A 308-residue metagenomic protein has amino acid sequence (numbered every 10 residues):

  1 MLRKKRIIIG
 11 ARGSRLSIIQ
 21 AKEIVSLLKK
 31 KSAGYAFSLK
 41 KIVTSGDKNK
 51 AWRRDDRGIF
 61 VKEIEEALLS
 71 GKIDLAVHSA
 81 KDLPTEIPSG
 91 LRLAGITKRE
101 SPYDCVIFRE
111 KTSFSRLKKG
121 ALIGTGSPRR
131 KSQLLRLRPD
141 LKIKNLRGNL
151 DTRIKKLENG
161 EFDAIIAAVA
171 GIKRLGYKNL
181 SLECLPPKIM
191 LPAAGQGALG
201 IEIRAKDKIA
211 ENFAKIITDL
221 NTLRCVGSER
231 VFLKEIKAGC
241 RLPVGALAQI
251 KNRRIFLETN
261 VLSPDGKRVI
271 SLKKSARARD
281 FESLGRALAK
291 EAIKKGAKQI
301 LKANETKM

Functional and structural regions predicted by a protein language model:
L2-S45, N49-D55, K131, R136-M308: Small-molecule-sensing regulatory modules
I8-G10, A76, A94, G124 (+1 more regions): Short, well-ordered beta-strand segments
V43, F60-V61, H78-L83, A167-I172: Beta->alpha turn/N-cap motifs
A51-L75: Short, structured active-site "lid" loops
E66, F114-S115, K155: Alpha-helical segments flanking ligand/cofactor-binding loops in enzyme cores
I73-V77, D163-A164: Short, Asp-centered acidic motifs that coordinate Mg2+ and/or phosphate in catalytic or ligand-binding sites
A80-K81, S89-L141: A conserved helix-loop-strand patch within extracytoplasmic ligand-binding domains of the periplasmic binding
